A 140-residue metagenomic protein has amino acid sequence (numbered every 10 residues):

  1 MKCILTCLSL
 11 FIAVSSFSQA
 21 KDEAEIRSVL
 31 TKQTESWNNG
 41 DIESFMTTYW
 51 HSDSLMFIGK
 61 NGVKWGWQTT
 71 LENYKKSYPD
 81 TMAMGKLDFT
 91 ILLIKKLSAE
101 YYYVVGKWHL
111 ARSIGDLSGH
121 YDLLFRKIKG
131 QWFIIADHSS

Functional and structural regions predicted by a protein language model:
I4, L8, A13-T48, T69: Short, low-complexity N-terminal intrinsically disordered segments enriched in polar/charged residues
Q33, F45-M46, S54-L55, T70 (+2 more regions): Hydrophobic pocket/interface hotspot
W50, N61, L93, K107-W108 (+2 more regions): A mature extracytoplasmic/lumenal domain signature
H51, L97-S98, I128: Structural motif
S54-W65, P79-M82: A short gly/proline-enriched turn/hairpin at secondary-structure junctions
T69-I114: Surface-exposed, charged secondary-structure patches
S118-S140: Short beta-strand edge/turn micro-motifs at domain boundaries
